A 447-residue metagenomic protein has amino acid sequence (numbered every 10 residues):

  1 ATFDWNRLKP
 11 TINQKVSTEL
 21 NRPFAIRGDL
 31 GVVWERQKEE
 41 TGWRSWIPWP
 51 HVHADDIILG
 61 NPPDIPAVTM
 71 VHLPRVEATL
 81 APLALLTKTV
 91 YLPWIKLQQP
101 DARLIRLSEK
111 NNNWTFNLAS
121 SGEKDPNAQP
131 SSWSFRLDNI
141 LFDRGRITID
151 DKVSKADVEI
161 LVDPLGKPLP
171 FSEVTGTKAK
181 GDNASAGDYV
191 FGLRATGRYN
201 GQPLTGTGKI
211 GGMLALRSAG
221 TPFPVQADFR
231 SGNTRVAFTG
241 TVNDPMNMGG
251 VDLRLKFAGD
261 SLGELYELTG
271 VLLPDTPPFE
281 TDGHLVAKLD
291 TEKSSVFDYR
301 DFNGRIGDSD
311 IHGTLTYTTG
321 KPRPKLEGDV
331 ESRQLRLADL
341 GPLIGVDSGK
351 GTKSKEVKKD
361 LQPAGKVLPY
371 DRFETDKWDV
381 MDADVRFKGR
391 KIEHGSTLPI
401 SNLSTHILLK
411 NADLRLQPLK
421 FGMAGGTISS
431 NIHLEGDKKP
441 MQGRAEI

Functional and structural regions predicted by a protein language model:
A1-E109, K288, E292, F297: Terminal hydrophobic membrane-targeting helix
V16-E19, A54, V76, I95 (+7 more regions): Buried hydrophobic packing residues in well-ordered domains
R27, W49, V68, L73 (+16 more regions): Surface-exposed or flexible loop/turn and strand-edge residues in extracellular/cell-surface modules
W43, I58, P100-A102, L118-R235 (+3 more regions): Elongated, acidic membrane-bridging lipid-handling scaffolds and related periplasm/extracellular "bridge/tunnel" systems
I57, L73-V76, I95-P100, I140-G145 (+9 more regions): Solvent-exposed loop/turn tips at the surfaces of repeat/solenoid architectures
R144, S294-L326: Repeat-solenoid scaffold signature
V271-D275, D301, K391: Extracellular loop and loop/strand-boundary signature of outer-membrane beta-barrel proteins
